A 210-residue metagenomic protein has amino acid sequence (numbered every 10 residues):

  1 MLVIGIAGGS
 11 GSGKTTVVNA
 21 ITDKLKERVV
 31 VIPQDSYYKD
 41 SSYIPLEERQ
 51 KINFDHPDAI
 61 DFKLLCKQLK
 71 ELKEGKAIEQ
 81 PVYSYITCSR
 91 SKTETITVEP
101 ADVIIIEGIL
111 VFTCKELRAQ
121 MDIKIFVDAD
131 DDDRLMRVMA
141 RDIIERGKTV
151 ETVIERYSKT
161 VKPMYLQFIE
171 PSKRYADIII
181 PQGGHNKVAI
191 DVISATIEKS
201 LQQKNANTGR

Functional and structural regions predicted by a protein language model:
I4-G5: Short hydrophobic/aromatic beta-strand immediately N-terminal to the Walker A/P-loop
S10: The conserved Walker
K14: Conserved lysine of the Walker
V17: Hydrophobic positions on the alpha1 helix immediately C-terminal to the Walker A/P-loop
A20: Active-site signature of alpha/beta-hydrolase-fold catalytic machinery across serine- and Asp/Cys-nucleophile hydrolases
V30-P33, K39, Y43-T87: Conserved nucleotide-sensing/catalytic segment adjacent to the nucleotide-binding pocket in NTP-handling enzymes
S91-R146: ATP-dependent NMP and nucleoside kinases share a basic, alpha-helical "lid"
E99-P100, A140, K162-R210: NTP-dependent small-molecule kinase module
